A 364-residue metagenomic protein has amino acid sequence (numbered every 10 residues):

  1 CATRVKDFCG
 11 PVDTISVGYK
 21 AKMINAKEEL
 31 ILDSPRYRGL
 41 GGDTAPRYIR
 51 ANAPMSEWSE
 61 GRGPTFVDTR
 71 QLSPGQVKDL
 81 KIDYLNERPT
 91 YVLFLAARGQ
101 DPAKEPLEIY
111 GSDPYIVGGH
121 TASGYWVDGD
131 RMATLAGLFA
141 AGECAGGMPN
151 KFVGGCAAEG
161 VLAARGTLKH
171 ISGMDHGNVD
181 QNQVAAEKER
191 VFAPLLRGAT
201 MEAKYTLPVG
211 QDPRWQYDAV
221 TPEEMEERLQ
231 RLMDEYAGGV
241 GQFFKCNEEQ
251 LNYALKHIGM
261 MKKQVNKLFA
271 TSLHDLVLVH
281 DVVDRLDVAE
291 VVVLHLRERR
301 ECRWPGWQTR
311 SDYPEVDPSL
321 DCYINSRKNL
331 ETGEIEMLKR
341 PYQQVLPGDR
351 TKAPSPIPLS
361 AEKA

Functional and structural regions predicted by a protein language model:
C1-E108, A157, G166-H170: An anion/pyrophosphate-binding glycine-rich loop and adjacent beta-alpha core in soluble alpha-beta enzymes
A2-T3, Q76-D79, Y115-G119, D317-S319: Short, solvent-exposed polar/charged micro-motifs at secondary-structure junctions
C9-I15, P114-V117, P314-V316: Short linear motifs in intrinsically disordered
Y19, Y37, Y48, W58 (+13 more regions): Sequence-level detector for tyrosine residue identity
I24-P35, L40, H120, W126-A140 (+1 more regions): Glycine- and aromatic-enriched mobile tails/lids
F94-L135: FAD/FMN-dependent oxidoreductases across multiple families
